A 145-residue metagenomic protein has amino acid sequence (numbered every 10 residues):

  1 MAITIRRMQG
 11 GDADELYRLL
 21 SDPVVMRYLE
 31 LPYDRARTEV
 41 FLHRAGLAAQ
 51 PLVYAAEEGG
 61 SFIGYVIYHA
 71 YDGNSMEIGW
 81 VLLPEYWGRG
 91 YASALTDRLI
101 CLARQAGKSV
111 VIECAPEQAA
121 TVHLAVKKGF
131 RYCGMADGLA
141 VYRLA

Functional and structural regions predicted by a protein language model:
M1-D14, L19-S21, A55-A145: Acyl-donor (CoA/ACP) binding surface of acyl/acetyltransferases
D22-P23, A48: Acidic-histidine catalytic/liganding microenvironments
V24-H43: Conserved GNAT-fold acetyl-CoA-binding loop/helix
R27, A36, A49-V53, V110: Secondary-structure transition/capping residues
Y33-R35, R44-G46, V81-L83, L95-T96: Short, charged/polar low-complexity linear motifs in solvent-exposed/disordered segments
R35-E39, L47-A49, P84-E85, Q118: Juxtamembrane/interface motifs at transmembrane-helix termini
H43-A55, G64: A short helix-loop-beta-strand connector motif used in the catalytic cores of GNAT acetyltransferases and, in some
